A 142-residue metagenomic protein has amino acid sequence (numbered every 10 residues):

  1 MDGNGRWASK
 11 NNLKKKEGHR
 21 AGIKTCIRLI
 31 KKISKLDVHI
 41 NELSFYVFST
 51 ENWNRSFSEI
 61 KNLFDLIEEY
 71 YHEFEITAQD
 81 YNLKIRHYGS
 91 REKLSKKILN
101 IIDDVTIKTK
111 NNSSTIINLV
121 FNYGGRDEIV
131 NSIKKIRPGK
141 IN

Functional and structural regions predicted by a protein language model:
M1-N142: Flexible, compositionally biased loop and terminal segments
